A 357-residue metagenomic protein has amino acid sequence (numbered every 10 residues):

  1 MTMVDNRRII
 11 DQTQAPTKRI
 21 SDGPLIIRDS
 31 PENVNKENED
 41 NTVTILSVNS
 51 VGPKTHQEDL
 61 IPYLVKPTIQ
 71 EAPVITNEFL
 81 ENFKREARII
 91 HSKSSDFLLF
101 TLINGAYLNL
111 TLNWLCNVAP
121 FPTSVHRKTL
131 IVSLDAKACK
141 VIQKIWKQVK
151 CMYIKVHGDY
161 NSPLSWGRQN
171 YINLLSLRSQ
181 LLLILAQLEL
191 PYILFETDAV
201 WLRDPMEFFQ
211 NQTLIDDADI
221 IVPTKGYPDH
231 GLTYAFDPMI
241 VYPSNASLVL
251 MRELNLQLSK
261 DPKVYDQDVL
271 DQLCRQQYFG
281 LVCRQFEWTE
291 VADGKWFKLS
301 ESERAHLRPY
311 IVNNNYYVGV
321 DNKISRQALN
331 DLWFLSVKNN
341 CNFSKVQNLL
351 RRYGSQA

Functional and structural regions predicted by a protein language model:
M1-L98, W333-A357: Juxtamembrane luminal stem/stalk of type II transmembrane Golgi/ER carbohydrate-processing enzymes
T2, V241-A357: Catalytic core and acceptor-binding pocket of nucleotide-sugar-dependent glycosyltransferases
S95-T101, T129-I131: Hydrophobic targeting segments
I103-N109: Active-site beta-to-alpha loop of glycosyltransferases that engages the nucleotide-sugar donor
N117-V125: Short, acidic, metal-binding catalytic loop of nucleotide-sugar glycosyltransferases
S133-C139: Short, polar loop motifs at secondary-structure junctions
K140-L188: Active-site-proximal specificity loops/subdomain of glycosyltransferases
C151, L174-T233, I240-V241: GT-A fold catalytic core of metal-dependent nucleotide-sugar glycosyltransferases, centered on the diacidic
